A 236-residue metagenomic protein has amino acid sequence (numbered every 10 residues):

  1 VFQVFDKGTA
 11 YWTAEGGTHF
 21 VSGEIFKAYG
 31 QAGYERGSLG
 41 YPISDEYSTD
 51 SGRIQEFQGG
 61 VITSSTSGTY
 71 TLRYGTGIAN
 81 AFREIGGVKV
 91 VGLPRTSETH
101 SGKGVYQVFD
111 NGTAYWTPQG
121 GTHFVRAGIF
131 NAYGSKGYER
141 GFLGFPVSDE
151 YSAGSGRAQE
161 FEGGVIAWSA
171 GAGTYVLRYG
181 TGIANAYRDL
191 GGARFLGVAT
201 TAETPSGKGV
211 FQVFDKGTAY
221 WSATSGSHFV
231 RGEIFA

Functional and structural regions predicted by a protein language model:
V1-A236: Extended, compositionally biased repeat/scaffold regions that form elongated interaction surfaces
